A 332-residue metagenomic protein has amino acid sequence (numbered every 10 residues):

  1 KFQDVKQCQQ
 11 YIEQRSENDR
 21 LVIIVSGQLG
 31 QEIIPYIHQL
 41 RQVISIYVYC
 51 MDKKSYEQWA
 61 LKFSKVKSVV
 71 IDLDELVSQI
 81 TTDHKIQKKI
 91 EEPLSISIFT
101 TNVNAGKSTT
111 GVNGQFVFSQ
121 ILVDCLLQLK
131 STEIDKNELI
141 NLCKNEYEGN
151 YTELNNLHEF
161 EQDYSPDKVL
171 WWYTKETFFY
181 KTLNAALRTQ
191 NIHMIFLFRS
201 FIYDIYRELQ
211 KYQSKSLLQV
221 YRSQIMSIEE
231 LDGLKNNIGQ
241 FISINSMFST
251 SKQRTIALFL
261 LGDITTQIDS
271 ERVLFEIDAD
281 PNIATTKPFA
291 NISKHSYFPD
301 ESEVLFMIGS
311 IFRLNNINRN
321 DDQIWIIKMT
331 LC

Functional and structural regions predicted by a protein language model:
K1-C332: Mono-ADP-ribosyltransferase
